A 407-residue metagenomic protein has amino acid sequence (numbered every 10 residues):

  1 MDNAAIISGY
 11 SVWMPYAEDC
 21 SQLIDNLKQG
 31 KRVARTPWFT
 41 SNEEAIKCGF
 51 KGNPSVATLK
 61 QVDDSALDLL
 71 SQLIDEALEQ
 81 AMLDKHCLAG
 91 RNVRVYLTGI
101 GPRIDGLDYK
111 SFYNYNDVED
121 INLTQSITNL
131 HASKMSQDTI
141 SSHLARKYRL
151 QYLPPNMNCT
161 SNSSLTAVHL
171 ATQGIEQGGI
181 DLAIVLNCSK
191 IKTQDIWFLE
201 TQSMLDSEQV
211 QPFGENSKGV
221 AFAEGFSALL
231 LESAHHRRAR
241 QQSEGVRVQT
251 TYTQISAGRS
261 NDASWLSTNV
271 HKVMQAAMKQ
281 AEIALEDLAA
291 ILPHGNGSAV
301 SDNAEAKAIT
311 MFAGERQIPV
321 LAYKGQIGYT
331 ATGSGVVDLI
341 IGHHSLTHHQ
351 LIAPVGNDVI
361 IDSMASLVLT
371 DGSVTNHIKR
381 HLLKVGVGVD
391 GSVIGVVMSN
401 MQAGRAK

Functional and structural regions predicted by a protein language model:
D2-M14, C20-E43, L205, Q209-A281 (+4 more regions): Condensing-enzyme catalytic core mediating Claisen C-C bond formation in acyl metabolism
I6-I7, K31-P155, I184, C188-I191 (+2 more regions): Conserved beta-ketoacyl condensing-enzyme motif
I7-G9, L27, I74, V95 (+9 more regions): Conserved small-residue
S11-M14, G99-G101, C159-S163, N187-K192 (+6 more regions): Acidic, glycine-rich active-site loops and adjacent beta-strand->loop/helix elements that engage anionic groups
E18, G106-K110, V168, T193-L199 (+4 more regions): Short acidic, glycine/serine/threonine-rich loops at helix termini
V56-D75, T128-K134, P154-T166, G214-A228 (+3 more regions): Active-site pocket-shaping loop/turn-to-helix segments
Q80-T98, S111-N129, A145-P154, E176-A183 (+6 more regions): Structural signature of cysteine-dependent C-C bond-forming condensing enzymes
Q151-E224, L229-L231: Internal metal/ion-chelating core segments
